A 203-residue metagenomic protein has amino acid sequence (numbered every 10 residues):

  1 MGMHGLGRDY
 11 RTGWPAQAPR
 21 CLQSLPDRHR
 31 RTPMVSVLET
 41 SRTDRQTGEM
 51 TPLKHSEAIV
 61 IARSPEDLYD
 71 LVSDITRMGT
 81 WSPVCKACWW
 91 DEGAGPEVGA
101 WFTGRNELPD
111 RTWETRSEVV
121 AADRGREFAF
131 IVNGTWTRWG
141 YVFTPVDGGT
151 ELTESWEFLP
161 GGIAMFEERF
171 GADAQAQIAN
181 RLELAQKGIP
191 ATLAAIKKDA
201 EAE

Functional and structural regions predicted by a protein language model:
M1-M3, M34: Methionine residue identity
D9-Y10, D27-H29, D44: Intrinsic-disorder-associated, low-complexity terminal segments enriched in Asp/Asn/His/Tyr and depleted of Lys/Arg
S24: Cationic, low-complexity basic patches in intrinsically disordered or flexible, solvent-exposed regions
V35-E92, E97: Hydrophobic ligand-binding cavity/cleft-lining segments
W89-R138, V146-E151, K187-E203: Glycine-rich portal/gate segments that line the openings of hydrophobic small-molecule binding cavities
I131-K187, I196: Beta-strand/loop substructures that line and gate deep hydrophobic ligand-binding cavities in soluble
